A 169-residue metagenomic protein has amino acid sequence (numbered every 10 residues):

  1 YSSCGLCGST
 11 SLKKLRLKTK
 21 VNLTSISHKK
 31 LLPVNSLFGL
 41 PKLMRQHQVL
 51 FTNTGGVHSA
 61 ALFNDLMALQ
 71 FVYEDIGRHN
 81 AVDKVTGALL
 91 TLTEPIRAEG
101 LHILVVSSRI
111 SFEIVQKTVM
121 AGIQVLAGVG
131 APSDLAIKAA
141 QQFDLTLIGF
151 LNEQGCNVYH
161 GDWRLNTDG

Functional and structural regions predicted by a protein language model:
Y1-A60, N64-D65, L69-F71: Intrinsically disordered, low-complexity regions enriched in acidic/Ser/Thr/Pro/Gln residues
S2, C7-T10, L32-N35, G39 (+7 more regions): Conserved active-site and cofactor/substrate-binding residues in soluble primary-metabolism enzymes
S36, D162-G169: Short flexible/disordered coil segments
L43-R45, V49-S107: A mid-sequence, solvent-exposed acidic-amphipathic segment
F63-N64, Y159-G161: Short beta-strand-to-turn element immediately C-terminal to the catalytic PLP-Schiff-base lysine in fold type I
L66, I110, W163: A broadly conserved detector of short glycine/acidic/proline-rich loop/turn motifs that flank catalytic sites and bind
H79-Y159, T167: Feature captures the catalytic cores and cofactor-binding loops of soluble hydro-lyases/lyases that act on carboxylate
